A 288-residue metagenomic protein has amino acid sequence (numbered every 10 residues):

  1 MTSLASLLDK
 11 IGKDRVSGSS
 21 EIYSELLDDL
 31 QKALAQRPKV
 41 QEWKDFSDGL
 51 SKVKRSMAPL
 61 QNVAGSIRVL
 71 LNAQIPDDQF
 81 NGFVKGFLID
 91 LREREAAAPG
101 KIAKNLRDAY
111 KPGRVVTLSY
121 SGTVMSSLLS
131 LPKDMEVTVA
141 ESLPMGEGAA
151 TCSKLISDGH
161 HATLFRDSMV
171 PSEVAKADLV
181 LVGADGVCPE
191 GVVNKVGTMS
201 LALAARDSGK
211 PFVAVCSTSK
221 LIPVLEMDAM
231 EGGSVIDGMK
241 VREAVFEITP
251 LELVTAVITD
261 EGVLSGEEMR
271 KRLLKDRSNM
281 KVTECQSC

Functional and structural regions predicted by a protein language model:
M1-L88: Long amphipathic alpha-helical segments
D9, D45, K101, T123 (+2 more regions): Short Gly/charged-rich anion-binding patches and loops
K13-V16, V115-Y120, C188-V193: Short, glycine-rich nucleotide/cofactor-binding loops
D14-S17, D29-R37, G49-K54, L70-Q74 (+11 more regions): Change "in soluble alpha/beta enzymes" to "in soluble alpha/beta proteins
S24, A35, S127-L129, A149-A150 (+1 more regions): Short, glycine/acidic-enriched capping/hinge loops at junctions between secondary-structure elements
R68-P112, V116, M125, S130 (+1 more regions): Ligand-binding beta-strand-loop-alpha-helix segment within the catalytic cores of soluble metabolic enzymes
G122-K133, M199-A202: Histidine-anchored nucleotide/phosphate-binding helix
A140-C288: Conserved phosphate- and dinucleotide-binding cores of soluble alpha/beta proteins, encompassing both enzyme active
